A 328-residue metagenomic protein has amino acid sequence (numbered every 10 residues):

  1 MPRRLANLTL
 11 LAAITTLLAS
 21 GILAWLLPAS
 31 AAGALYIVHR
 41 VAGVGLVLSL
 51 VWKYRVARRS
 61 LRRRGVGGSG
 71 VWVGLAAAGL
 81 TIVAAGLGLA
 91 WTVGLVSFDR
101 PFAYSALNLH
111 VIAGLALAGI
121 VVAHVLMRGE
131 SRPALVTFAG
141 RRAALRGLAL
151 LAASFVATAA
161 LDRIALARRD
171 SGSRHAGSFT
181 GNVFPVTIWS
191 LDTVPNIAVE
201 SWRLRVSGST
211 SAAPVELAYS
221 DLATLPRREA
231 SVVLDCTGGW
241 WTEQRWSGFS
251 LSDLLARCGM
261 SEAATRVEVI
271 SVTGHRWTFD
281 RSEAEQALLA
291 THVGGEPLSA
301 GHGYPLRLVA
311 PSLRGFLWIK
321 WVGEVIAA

Functional and structural regions predicted by a protein language model:
M1-F184, T193, V206: Membrane-embedded alpha-helical bundles that constitute the cytochrome b-like, heme-associated redox core of multi-pass
A160-A328: Structured, non-membrane catalytic/scaffold regions adjacent to prosthetic-group chemistry
